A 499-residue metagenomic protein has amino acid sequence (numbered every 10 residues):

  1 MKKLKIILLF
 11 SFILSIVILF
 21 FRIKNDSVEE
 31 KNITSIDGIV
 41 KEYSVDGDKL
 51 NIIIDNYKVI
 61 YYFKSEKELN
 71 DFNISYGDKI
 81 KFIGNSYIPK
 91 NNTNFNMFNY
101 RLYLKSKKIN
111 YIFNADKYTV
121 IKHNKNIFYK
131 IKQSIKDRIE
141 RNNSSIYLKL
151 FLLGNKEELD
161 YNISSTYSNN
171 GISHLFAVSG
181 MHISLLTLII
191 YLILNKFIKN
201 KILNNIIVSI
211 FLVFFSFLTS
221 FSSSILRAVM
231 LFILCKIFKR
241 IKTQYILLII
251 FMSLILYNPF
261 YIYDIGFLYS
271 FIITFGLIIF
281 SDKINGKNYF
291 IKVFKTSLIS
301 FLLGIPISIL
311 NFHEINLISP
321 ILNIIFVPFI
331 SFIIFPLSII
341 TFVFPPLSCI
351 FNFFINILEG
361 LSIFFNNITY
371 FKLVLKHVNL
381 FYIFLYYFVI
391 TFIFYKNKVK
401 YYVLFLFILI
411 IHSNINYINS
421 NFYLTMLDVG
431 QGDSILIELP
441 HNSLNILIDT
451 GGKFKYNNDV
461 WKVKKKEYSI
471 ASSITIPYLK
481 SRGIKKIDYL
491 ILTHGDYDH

Functional and structural regions predicted by a protein language model:
L4, L9, I13, F113 (+2 more regions): Hydrophobic alpha-helical transmembrane segments in multi-pass membrane proteins
F12-H174, Y468, S473-P477, K486: Membrane-interface helix/helix-cap signal primarily in integral membrane proteins
I18-I33, Y401-Y402, F407-G432: Hydrophobic alpha-helical transmembrane segments in integral membrane proteins
G38, G84, F151, S179 (+10 more regions): Divalent metal-coordination and catalytic microenvironments
G276-V374: Alpha-helical transmembrane segments of multi-pass integral membrane proteins
I339, N419-P477, S481, K486: Conserved beta-strand hairpin/beta-sheet module of binuclear metal-dependent hydrolase folds, prominently
K485-D498: Metallo-beta-lactamase
